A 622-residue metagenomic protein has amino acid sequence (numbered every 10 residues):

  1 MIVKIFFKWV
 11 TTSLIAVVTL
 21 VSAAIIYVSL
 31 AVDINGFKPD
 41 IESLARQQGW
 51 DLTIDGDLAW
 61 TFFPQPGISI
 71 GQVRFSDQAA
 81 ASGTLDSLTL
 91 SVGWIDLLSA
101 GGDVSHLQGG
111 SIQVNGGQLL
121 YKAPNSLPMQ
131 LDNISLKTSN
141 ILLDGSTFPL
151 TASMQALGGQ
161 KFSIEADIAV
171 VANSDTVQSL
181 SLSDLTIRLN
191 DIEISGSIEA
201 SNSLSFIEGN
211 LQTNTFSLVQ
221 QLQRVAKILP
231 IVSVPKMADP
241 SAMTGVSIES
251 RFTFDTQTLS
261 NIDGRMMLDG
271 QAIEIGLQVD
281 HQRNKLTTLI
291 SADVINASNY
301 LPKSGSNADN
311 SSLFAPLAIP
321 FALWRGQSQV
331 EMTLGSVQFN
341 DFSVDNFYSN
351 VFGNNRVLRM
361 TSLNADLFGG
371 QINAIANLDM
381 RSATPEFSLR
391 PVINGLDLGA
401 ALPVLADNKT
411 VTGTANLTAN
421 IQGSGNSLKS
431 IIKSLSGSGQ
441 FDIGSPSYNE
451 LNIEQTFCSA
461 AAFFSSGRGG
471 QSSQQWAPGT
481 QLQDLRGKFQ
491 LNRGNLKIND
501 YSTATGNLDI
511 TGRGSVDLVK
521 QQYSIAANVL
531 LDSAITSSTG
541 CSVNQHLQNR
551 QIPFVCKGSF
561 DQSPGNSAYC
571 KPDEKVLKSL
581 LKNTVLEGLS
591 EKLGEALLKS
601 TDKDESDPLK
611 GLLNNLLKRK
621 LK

Functional and structural regions predicted by a protein language model:
I2-I15, L180, L185, R251-L259 (+4 more regions): Extended terminal
T11-I26: Hydrophobic membrane-insertion alpha-helices, especially the h-region of bacterial N-terminal signal peptides
S22-G110, A238, V555: Terminal hydrophobic membrane-targeting helix
G49, D55, Q65, I70 (+24 more regions): Surface-exposed or flexible loop/turn and strand-edge residues in extracellular/cell-surface modules
D51-T53, A79-V92, P124-K137, G158-D167 (+11 more regions): Amphipathic hydrophobic-ligand
G71-G145, N202, Q220-V232, H281 (+2 more regions): Secondary-structure transition motifs
D103-I207, T213-N214, F314-G353: Elongated, acidic membrane-bridging lipid-handling scaffolds and related periplasm/extracellular "bridge/tunnel" systems
